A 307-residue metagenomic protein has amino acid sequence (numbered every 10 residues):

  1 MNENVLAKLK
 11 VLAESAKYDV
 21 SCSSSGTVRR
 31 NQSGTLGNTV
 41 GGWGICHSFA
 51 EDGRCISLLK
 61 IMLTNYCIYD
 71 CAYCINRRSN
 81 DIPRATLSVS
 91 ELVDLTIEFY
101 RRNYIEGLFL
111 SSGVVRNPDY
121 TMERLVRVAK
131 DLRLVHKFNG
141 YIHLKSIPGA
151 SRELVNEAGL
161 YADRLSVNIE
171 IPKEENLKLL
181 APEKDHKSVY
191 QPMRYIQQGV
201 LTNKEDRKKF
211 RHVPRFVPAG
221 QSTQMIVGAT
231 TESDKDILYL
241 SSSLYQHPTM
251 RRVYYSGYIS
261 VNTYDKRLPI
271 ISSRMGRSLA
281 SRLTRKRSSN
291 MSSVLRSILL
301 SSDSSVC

Functional and structural regions predicted by a protein language model:
M1, G199, N203, R215-F216 (+1 more regions): Long C-terminal interaction/binding lobes of large macromolecular proteins
M1-Y66, S301: Flexible, acidic/Gly-rich N-terminal and inter-domain linker regions that tether and position cofactor-handling modules
G42, D236-S243, R267-I270: Glycine-rich, charged/polar anion/phosphate-binding loops that engage phosphate groups from diverse ligands
I61-N65, A162, I171, I259: Short glycine-enriched loops at secondary-structure junctions
N65-R77: Local cysteine-cluster metal-coordination motifs and their immediate loop/turn environment, predominantly Fe-S cluster
R77-L92, Y100-L125, D131-L154, G159-F210 (+2 more regions): Core AdoMet radical
D119, P172-A181, D206-E232, R251-R274 (+1 more regions): Flexible glycine/acidic-rich beta-alpha junction loops that bind and position SAM and/or redox cofactors in anaerobic
K266-C307: Long, highly charged, low-complexity intrinsically disordered interaction regions that mediate electrostatic DNA/RNA
